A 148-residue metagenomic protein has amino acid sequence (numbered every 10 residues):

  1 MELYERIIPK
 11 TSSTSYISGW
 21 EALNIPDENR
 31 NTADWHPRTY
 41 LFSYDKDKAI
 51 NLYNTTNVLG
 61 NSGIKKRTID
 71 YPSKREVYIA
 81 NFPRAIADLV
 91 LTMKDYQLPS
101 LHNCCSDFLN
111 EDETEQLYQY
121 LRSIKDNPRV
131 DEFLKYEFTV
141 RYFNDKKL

Functional and structural regions predicted by a protein language model:
M1-K66: Short gly/ser-rich loop at a beta-strand->alpha-helix junction or flexible surface loop bordering the NTP-binding
I64-L148: Hydrophobic alpha-helical interaction segments
